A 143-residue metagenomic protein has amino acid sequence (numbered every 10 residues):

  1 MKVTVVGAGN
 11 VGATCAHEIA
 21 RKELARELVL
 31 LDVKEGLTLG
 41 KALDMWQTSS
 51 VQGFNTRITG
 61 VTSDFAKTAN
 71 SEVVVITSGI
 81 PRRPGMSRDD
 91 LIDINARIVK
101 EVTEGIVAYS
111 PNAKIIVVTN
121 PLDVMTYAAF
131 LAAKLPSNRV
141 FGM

Functional and structural regions predicted by a protein language model:
A8-G9: Glycine-rich Rossmann-fold phosphate-binding loop(s) that bind the pyrophosphate of adenine dinucleotide cofactors
G12-A13: N-terminal Rossmann-fold NAD(P) dinucleotide-binding loop
R26-V29, V140: Short beta-strand element of Class I
L31-N70: Conserved N-terminal Rossmann-fold NAD(P) cofactor-binding segment
E72-V75, F141: N-terminal Rossmann-like NAD(P) cofactor-binding module of classical short-chain dehydrogenase/reductase
S78-I80: Conserved NAD(P)H cofactor-binding loop of Rossmann-fold oxidoreductase domains
S87-M143: Rossmann-like NAD(P)(H) cofactor-binding subdomain of soluble oxidoreductases
